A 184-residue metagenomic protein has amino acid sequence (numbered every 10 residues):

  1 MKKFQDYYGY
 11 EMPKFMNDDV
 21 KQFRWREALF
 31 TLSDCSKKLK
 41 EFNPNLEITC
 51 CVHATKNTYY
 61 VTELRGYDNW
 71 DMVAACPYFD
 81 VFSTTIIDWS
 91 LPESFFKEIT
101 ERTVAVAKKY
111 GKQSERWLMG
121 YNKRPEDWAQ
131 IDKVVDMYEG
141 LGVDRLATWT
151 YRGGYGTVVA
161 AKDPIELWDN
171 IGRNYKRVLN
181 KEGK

Functional and structural regions predicted by a protein language model:
M1-K97: Polysaccharide-binding and catalytic clefts of secreted carbohydrate-active enzymes
M1-Y8, D68-D71, Y110, E126-Q130 (+2 more regions): General structural signal for secondary-structure boundaries
T31, C35, I99, I131-V134 (+1 more regions): Stable alpha-helical elements in mature extracytoplasmic
N43-N45, K109-K112: Short helix-terminating capping/connector loops at secondary-structure junctions
D71-P77, E101-G111, D136-G142: Acidic (Asp/Glu)-rich catalytic clusters
F79-E93, K112-G183: Substrate-binding cleft of secreted/luminal carbohydrate-active enzymes
F95-V106, W168-I171: A short, hydrophobic/aromatic-rich structural module that often spans a beta strand with its adjoining loop
